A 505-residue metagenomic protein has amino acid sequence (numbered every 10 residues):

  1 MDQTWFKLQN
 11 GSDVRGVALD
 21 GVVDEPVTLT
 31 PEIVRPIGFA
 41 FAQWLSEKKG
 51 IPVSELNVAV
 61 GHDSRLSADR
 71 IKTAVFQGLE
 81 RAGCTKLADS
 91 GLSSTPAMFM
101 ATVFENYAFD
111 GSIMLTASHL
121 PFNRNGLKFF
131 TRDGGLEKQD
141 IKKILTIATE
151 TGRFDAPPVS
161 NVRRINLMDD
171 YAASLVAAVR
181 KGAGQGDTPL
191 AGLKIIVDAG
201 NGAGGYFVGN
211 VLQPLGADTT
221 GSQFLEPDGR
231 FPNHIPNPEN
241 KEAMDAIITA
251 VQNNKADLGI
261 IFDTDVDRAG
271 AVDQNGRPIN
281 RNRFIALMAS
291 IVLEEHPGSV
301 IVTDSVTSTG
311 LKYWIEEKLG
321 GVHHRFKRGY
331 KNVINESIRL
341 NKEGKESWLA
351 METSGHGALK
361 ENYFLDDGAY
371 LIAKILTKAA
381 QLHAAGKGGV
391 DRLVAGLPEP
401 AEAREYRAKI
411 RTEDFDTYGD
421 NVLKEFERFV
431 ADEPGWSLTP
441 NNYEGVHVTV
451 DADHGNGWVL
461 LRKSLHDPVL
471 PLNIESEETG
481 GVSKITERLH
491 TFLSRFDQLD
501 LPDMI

Functional and structural regions predicted by a protein language model:
M1-Q77, A82, N161-I195: An N-terminal, well-structured beta->alpha segment
F6-V23, A203, F207, L349-T353 (+1 more regions): Conserved phosphate/anionic-ligand binding catalytic regions in large, soluble enzymes, centered on
Q43, E47, I51-R124, N210-V272: N-terminal small/polar loop signature for handling phosphorylated ligands or for N-terminal nucleophile
V60-S64, T131, V197-A199, D273 (+2 more regions): Short glycine-centered, acidic/aromatic-flanked micro-motifs in structured strand/loop junctions that mark active-site
S90-T95, T146-A173, A177, T188 (+2 more regions): Proline/glycine-rich low-complexity loops and linkers
N123-N254: Gly/Ser/Thr-enriched, mixed-charge loops and adjacent short helices that form phosphate/oxyanion-binding elements
P297-N473, E478-I505: Phosphate-binding and adjacent anionic-ligand microenvironments
